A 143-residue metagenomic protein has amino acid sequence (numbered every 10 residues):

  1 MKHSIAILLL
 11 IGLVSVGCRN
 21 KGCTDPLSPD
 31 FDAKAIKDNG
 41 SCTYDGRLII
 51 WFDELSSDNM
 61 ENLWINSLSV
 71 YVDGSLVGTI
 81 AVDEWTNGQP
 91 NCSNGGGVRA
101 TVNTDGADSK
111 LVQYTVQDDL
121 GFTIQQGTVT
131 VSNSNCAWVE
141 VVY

Functional and structural regions predicted by a protein language model:
K2-H3, G12-I49: Bacterial Sec-dependent N-terminal signal peptides
S4, P29-D32, V77-G78, G121-I124: Short, intrinsically disordered, charge-biased short linear motifs at domain edges
D30-D32, I49-F52, A100-T101, Y143: Extracellular/mature segments of secreted proteins
W51-E61: Short amphipathic, basic-aromatic surface patches that mediate peripheral association with negatively charged
M60-L68: Short coil-to-beta strand junction motifs in C2/discoidin
Y71-G106: Tryptophan-paired
N103-D119: A short tyrosine-centered beta-strand micro-motif
T115-Y143: Structured interaction patches on ligand/partner-binding surfaces of diverse proteins
